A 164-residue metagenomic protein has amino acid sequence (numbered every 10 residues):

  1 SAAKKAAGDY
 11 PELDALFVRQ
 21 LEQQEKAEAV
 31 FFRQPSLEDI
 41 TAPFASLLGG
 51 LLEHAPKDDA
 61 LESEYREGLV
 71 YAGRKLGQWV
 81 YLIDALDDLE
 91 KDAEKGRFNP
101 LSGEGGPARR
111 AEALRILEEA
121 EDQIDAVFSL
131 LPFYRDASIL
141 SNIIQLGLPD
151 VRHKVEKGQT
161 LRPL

Functional and structural regions predicted by a protein language model:
S1-P43, R66-Y71, D92-F133, A137 (+1 more regions): Divalent-cation-assisted or electrostatically stabilized phosphate/pyrophosphate-binding catalytic cores
A29-I83: A mid-sequence, solvent-exposed acidic-amphipathic segment
L89: Catalytic P-loop NTPase motifs of RecA-like helicase/translocase cores
F128-T160: C-terminal domain/tail detector
